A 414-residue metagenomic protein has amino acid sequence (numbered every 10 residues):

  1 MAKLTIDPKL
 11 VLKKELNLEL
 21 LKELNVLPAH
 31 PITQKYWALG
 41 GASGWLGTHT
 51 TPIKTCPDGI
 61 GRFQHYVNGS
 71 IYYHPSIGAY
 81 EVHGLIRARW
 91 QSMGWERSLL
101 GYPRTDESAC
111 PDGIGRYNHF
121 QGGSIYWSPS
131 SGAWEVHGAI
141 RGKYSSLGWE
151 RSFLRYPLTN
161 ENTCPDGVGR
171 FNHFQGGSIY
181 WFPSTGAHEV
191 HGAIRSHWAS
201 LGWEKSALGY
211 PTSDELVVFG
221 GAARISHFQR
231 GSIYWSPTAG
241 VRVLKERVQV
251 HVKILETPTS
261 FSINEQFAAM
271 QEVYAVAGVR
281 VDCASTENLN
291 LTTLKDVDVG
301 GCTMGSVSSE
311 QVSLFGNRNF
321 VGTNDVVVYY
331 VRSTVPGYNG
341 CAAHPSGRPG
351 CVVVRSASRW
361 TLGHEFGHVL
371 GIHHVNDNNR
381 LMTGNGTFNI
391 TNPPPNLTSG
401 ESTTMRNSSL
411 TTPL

Functional and structural regions predicted by a protein language model:
L4-K245: Extended, compositionally biased repeat/scaffold regions that form elongated interaction surfaces
I32, I86, I140, I194 (+5 more regions): Stable alpha-helical elements in mature extracytoplasmic
Q64, V250-I254, V281-C283, V327-Y330 (+3 more regions): Structural recognition of the beta-strand scaffold that forms the well-ordered cores of secreted hydrolase catalytic
H65, H119, A275, G316-T323 (+2 more regions): Extracellular/periplasmic catalytic domains that process cell-envelope and extracellular macromolecules
E246-V279, L289-L291, N324: Fold-level signature of zinc-dependent metallopeptidase catalytic domains
L255-T259, T286-N290, R332-G337, S356-R359 (+2 more regions): Solvent-exposed loop/turn segments at secondary-structure junctions within structured extracellular/periplasmic domains
V281-G350: Active-site-proximal segments of metallohydrolase catalytic domains
P349-L414: The catalytic-center signature of Zn2+-dependent metalloproteases
